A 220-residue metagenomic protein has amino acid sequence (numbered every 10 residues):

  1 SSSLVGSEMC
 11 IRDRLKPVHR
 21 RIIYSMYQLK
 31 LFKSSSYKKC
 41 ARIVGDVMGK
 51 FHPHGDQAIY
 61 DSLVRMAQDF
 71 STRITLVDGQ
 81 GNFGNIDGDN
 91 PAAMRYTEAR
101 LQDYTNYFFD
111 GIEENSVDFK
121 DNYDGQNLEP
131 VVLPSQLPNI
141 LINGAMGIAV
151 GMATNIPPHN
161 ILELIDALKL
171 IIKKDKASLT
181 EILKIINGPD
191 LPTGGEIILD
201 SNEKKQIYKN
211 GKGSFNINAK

Functional and structural regions predicted by a protein language model:
S1-G6, I11: Single conserved hydrophobic/aromatic residue that forms the stacking wall/gate of nucleotide- or nucleobase-binding
R14-C40: N-terminal cofactor/phosphate-binding cores enriched in small/glycine residues, especially glycine-rich loops such as
H19-R21, K38-D46, V77-N85, M146: Short, conserved phosphate-binding/catalytic loop or strand-edge motifs used in phosphoryl-/nucleotidyl-transfer
I22, A67, G151: Residue-level signature of catalytic and energy-coupling elements of molecular machines, predominantly ATP/GTP-dependent
F32-F70: Extended, well-ordered alpha-helical scaffold/bundle regions in very large, multi-domain proteins
G49, P53, D118-N143, I148-K220: Intrinsically disordered, low-complexity regulatory segments
K50, Y60-V64, F70-R95: Non-catalytic interaction/clamp surfaces of large macromolecular machines
N82-Y123: Active-site cavity-forming subdomains of large catalytic enzyme subunits
